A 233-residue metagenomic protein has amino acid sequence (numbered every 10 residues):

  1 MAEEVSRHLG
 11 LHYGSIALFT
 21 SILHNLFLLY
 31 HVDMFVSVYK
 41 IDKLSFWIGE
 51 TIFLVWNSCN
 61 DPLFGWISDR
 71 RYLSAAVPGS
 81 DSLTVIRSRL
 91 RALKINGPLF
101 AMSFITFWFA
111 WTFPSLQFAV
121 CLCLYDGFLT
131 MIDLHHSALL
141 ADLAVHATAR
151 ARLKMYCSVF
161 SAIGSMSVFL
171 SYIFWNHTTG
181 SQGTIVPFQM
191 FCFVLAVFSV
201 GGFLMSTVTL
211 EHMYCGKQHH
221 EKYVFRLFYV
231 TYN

Functional and structural regions predicted by a protein language model:
M1-N233: Membrane-embedded alpha-helical bundles of multi-pass transporters/translocases, especially carrier/permease families
